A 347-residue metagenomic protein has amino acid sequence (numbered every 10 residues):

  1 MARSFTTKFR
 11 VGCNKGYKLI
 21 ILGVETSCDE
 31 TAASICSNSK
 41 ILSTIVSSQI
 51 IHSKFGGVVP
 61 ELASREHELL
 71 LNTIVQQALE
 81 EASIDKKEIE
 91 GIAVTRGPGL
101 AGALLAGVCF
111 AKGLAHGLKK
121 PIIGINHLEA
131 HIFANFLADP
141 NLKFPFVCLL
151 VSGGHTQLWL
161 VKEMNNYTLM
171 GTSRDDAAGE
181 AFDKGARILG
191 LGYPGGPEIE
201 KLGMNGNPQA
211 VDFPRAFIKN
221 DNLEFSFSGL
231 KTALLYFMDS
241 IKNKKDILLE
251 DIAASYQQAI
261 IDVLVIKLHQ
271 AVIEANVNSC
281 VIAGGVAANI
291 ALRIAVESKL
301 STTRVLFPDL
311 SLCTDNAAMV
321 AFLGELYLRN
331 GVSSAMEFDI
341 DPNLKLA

Functional and structural regions predicted by a protein language model:
Y17, G124-V147, L323: Conserved phosphate-binding catalytic cores of ATP/NTP-utilizing and phosphoryl-transfer enzymes
L19-P98, H127, H131: N-terminal beta-alpha supersecondary unit
T31-C36, C148-L150, T156-L160: Short beta-strand scaffold segments in enzyme catalytic cores
D85, K201-C280, N289-T303, L328-G331: A contiguous, well-structured pocket-lining segment that forms one wall/lid of small-molecule binding clefts in soluble
K86-R96, N276-V286, L306: Short glycine-rich phosphate-binding loop at a beta-alpha junction
G124-I125, C280, E297-V320: Conserved phosphate-binding/catalytic loops in two-lobed NTP-binding clefts
P140, E163-N207, K231-T232, Y236-I241: Glycine-rich phosphate-binding loop plus the immediately following alpha-helix
P308-L346: Glycine-rich phosphate-binding/hydrolytic loop that grips phosphoryl groups
